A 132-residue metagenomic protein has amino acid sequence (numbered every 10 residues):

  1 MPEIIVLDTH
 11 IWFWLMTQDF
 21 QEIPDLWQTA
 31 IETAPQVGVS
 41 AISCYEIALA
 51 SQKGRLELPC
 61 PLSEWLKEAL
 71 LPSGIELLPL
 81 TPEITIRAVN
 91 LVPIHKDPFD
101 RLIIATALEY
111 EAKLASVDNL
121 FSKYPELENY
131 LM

Functional and structural regions predicted by a protein language model:
M1-V39, K53-E68, Y124: Short, well-structured N-terminal submotif of metal-dependent ribonuclease cores
P2-I4, I104-M132: Acidic, PIN/NYN-like endoribonuclease modules and their adjacent C-terminal/linker elements
D8, S40, K96-D97, D118: Histidine- and aromatic-rich ligand-binding microenvironments
D8-T9, I47, A88, A107: Generic structural signal for small/hydrophobic residues in well-ordered secondary structure, especially within
I11, S43-C44, I84, I103 (+1 more regions): Alpha-helix capping/helix-boundary segments
Q36, E76, E128-N129: Conserved beta-strand segments of alpha/beta enzyme cores
P59-S63, L71-V117: Active-site neighborhoods of divalent-metal-dependent phosphate/nucleic-acid chemistry enzymes
